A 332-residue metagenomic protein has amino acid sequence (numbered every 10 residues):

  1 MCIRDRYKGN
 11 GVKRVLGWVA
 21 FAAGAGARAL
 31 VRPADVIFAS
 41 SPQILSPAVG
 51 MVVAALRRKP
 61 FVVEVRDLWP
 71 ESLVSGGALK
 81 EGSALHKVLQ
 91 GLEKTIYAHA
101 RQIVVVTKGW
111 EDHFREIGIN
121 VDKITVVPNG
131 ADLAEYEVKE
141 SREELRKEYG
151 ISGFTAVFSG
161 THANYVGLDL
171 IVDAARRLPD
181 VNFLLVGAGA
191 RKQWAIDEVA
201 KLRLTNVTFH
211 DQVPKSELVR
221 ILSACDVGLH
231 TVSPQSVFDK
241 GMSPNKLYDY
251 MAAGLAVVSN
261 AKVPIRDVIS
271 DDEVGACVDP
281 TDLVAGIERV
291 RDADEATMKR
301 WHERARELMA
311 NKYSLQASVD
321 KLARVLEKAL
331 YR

Functional and structural regions predicted by a protein language model:
A23-A27, P33, L45-L56, W69-P70 (+1 more regions): Membrane-proximal helix-turn-helix segments that form the acceptor-binding/catalytic region of lipid-linked
R101, L222-G241, L255: Acidic donor-binding loop of glycosyltransferase active sites
G109, G130: Carbohydrate-associated surface elements
G150-R176, L184: Conserved donor-binding/catalytic core segment of Leloir-type glycosyltransferases
G153, Q193-I221: Nucleotide-activated donor-binding/catalytic signature segment of Leloir-type glycosyltransferases, i.e., the conserved
V227-H230, D249-S259, A276: Short hydrophobic beta-strand element within catalytic cores of glycosyltransferases and related nucleotide-activated
R266-R289, K299: Change "using UDP/GDP/dTDP sugars" to "using nucleotide sugars
T297-K312, R324: A short, well-ordered alpha-helix in the C-terminal region of glycosyltransferases
